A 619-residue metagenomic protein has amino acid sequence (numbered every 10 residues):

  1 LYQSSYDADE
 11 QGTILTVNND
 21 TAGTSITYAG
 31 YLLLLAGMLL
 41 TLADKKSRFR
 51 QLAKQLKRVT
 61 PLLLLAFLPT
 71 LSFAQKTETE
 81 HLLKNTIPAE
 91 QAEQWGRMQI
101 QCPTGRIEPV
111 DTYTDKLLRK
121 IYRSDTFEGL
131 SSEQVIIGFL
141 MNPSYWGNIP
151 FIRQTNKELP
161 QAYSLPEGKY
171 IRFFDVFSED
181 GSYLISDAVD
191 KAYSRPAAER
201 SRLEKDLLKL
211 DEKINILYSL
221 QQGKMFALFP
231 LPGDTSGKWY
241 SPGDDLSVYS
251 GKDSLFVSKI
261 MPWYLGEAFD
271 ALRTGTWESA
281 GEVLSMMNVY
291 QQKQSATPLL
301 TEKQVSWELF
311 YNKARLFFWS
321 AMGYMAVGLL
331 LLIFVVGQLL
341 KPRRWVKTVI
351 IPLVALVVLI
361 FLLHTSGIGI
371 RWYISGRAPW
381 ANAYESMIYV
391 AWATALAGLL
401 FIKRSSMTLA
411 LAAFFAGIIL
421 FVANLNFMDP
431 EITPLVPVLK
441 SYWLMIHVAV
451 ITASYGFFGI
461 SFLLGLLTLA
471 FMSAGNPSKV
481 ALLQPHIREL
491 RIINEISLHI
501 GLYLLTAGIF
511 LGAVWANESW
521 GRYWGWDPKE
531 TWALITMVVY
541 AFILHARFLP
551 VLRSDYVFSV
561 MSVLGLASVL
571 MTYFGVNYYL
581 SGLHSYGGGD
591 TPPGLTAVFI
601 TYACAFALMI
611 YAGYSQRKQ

Functional and structural regions predicted by a protein language model:
L1-Q619: Solvent-exposed, non-transmembrane regions of integral membrane proteins
